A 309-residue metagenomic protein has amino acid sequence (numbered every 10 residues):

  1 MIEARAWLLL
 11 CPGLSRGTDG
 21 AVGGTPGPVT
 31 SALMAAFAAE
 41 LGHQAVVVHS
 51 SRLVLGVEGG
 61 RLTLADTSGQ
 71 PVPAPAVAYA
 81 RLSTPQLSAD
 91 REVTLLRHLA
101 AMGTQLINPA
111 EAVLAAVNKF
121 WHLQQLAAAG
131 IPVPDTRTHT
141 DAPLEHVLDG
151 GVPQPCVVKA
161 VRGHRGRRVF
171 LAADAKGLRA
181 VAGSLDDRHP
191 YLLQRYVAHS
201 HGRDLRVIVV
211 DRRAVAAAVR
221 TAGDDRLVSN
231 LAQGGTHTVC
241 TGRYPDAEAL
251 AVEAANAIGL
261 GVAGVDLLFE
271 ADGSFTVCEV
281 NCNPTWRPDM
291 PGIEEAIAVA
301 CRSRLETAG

Functional and structural regions predicted by a protein language model:
I2, W7-G17, G24, V72-P75 (+4 more regions): Active-site nucleotide/adenylate-binding loops and adjacent lid/helix of ATP-dependent enzymes
L14-R16, V22-D135: Conserved N-proximal alpha/beta basic substrate-recognition cap immediately N-terminal to, or forming the N-lobe
T84, N281-P291: Glycine-rich phosphate/pyrophosphate-binding beta-alpha loops
P134, R167, R203-L205, V265 (+1 more regions): Change "...and in nucleic-acid phosphodiester-cleaving endonucleases..." to "...and in nucleic-acid processing enzymes
C156, V215-A216, A263, T276-C278: Protein kinase-like catalytic core scaffold
V157, I208, L268-E270: Conserved protein-kinase catalytic-loop segment immediately C-terminal to the catalytic Asp of the HRD motif
R167-A255: Phosphate-binding site of ATP-dependent enzymes
R226-V277, P288-D289, A296-A308: A long amphipathic alpha-helix within ATP-dependent nucleotide-binding catalytic cores
